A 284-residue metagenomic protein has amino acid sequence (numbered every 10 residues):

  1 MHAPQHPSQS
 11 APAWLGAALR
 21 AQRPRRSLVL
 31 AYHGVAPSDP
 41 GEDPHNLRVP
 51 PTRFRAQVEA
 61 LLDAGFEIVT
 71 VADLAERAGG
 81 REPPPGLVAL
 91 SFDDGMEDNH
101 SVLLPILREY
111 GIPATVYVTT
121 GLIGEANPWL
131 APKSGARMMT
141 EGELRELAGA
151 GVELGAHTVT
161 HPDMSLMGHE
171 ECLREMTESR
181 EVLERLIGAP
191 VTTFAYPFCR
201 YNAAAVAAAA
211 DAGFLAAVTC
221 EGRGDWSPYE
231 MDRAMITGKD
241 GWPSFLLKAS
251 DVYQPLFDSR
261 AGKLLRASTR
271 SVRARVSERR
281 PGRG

Functional and structural regions predicted by a protein language model:
M1-S91, D98, L166-G284: C-terminal active-site subregion of NodB/CE4 polysaccharide deacetylases
A13-A17, A75, H100-V102, L130-G149: Alpha-helical scaffolding within the catalytic cores of extracellular/periplasmic polymer-degrading hydrolases
Q22-P24, L62-D63, P105-I112, R137-A156 (+1 more regions): Acidic (Asp/Glu)-rich catalytic clusters
H33, H157, H161: Histidine-centered divalent metal-coordination motifs
S91-F92, G155: Generic enzyme active-site microenvironment
D98-S101, I112, V118, T160-M164 (+2 more regions): Conserved SAM-binding loop
G111-K133: A short, conserved beta-to-alpha structural element at the edge of catalytic cores that scaffolds binding
E125-G135, H161-H169: Surface-exposed cleft-lining segments at the edges of enzyme active sites
